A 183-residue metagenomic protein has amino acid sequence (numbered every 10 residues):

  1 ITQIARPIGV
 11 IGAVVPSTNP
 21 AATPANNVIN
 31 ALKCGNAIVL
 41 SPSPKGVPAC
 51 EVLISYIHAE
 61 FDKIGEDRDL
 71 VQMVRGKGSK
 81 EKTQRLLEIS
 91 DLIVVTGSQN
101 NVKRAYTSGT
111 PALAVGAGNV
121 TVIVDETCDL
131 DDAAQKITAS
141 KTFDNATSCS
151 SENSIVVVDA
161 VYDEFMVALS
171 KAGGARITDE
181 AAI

Functional and structural regions predicted by a protein language model:
T2-D132: Rossmann-like NAD(P) dinucleotide-binding subdomain of oxidoreductase/dehydrogenase enzymes
A25, K33, Q99-I183: ALDH superfamily catalytic-core signature
